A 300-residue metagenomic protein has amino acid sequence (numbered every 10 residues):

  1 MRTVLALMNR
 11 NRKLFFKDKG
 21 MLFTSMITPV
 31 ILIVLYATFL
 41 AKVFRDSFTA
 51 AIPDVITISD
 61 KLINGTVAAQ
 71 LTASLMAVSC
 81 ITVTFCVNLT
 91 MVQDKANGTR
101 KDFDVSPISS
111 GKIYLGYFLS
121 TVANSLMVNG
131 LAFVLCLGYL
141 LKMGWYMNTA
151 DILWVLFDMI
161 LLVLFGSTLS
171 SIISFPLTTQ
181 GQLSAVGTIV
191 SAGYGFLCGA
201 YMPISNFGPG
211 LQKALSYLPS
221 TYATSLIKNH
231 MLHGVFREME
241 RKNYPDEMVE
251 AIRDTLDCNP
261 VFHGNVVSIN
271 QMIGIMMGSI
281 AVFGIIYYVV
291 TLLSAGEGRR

Functional and structural regions predicted by a protein language model:
M1-L32, N97, K112, E297: Aromatic- and glycine-rich beta-strand/loop motifs that create alpha-glucan
A6, R10-L14, N97, K101-V105 (+3 more regions): Short amphipathic alpha-helical coupling elements at transmembrane boundaries
L14-F48, V67-F85, L126-N129, G187-G195 (+1 more regions): Hydrophobic alpha-helical transmembrane segments of multi-pass membrane transport/permease proteins
I31, I63-K142: Hydrophobic alpha-helical transmembrane segments of multi-pass membrane transport proteins
V34-F44, S174-V235: Transmembrane helix segments
S47-I63: Perimembrane loop-to-helix junctions flanking transmembrane segments
S110, F118-C198: Alpha-helical transmembrane segments and their short interhelical loops
K242-R300: Junction motif at the cytosolic side of a transmembrane helix
